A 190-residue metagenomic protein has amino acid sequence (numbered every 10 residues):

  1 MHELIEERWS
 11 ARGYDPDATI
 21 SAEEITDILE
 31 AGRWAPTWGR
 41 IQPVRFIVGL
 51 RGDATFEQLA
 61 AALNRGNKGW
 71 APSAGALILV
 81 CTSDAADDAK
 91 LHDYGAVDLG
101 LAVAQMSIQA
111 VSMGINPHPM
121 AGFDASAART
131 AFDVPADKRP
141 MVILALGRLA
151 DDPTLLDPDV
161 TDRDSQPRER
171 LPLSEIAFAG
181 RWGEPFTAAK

Functional and structural regions predicted by a protein language model:
M1-K190: Acidic, surface-exposed loops and disordered segments
